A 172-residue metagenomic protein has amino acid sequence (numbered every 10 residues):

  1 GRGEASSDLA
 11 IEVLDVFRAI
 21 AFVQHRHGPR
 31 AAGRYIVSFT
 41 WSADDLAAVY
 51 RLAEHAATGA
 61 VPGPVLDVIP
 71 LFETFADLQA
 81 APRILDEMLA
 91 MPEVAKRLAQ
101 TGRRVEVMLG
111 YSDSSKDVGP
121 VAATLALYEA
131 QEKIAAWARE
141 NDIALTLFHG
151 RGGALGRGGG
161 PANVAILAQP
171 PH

Functional and structural regions predicted by a protein language model:
G1-A5, H27-G33, S112-V118: Gly-rich Lys/Arg/Thr-decorated short loops/hinges at beta-loop-alpha junctions or inter-strand turns that position
G1-R2, S6, F39, A43 (+2 more regions): Aromatic-lined carbohydrate-binding surfaces of glycoside hydrolases
G1-R26: Extended, charge-enriched "interface" segments that sit outside catalytic cores
A5, L9, S38, S42 (+1 more regions): Alpha-helix N-cap/helix-initiation motif
L9-E12, R34-W41, D67-E73: Catalytic beta/alpha-barrel core
A56-H172: Catalytic or ion-translocation cores adjacent to nucleophile or general acid/base/metal-coordination motifs in diverse
